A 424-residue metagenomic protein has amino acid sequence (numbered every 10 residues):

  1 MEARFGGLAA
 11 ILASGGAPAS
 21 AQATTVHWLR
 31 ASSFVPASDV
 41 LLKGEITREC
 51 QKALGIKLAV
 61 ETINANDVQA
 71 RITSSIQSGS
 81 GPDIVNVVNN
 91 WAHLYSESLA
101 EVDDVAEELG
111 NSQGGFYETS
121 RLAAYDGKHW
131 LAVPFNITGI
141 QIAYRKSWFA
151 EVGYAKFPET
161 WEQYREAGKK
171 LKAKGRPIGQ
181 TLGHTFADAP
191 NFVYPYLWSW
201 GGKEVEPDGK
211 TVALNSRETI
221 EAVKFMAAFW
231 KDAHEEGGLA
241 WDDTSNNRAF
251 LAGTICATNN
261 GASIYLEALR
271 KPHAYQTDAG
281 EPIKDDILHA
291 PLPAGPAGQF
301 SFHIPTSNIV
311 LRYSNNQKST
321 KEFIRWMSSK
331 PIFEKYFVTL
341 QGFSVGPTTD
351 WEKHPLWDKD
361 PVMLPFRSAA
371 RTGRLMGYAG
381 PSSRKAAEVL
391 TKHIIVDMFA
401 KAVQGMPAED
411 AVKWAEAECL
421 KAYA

Functional and structural regions predicted by a protein language model:
M1-S20: N-terminal export signals
V26-K43, I63, T138, A187 (+2 more regions): Extracytoplasmic "Venus flytrap"
V35-K57, T391, I395: Short, polar/charged alpha-helical segment
R48-F116, Y125, S147-E159, N247-A249 (+2 more regions): Extracytoplasmic "Venus flytrap"/periplasmic binding protein-like
V88-Q141, R165, F192, P282-P293 (+1 more regions): Hinge/lid segment of periplasmic solute-binding proteins
G127-F135, I140, R165-V212, E218 (+1 more regions): Extracytoplasmic/periplasmic solute-binding protein
G168-K170, D208-L239, L288, L292: Glycine-centered hinge/linker elements that transmit conformational signals in sensory and ligand-binding systems
K284-P291, V338-V396, K401: Long, aromatic- and glycine/proline-rich binding clefts that accommodate carbohydrate-like moieties
